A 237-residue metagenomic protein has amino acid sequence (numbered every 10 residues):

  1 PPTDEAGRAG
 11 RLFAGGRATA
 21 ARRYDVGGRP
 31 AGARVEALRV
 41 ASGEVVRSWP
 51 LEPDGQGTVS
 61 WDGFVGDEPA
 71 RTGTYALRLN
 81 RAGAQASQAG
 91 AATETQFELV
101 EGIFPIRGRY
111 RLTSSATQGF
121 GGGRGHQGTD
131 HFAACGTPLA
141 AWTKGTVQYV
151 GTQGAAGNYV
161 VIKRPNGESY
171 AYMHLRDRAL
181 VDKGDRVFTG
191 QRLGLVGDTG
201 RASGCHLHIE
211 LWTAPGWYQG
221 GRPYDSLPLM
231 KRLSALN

Functional and structural regions predicted by a protein language model:
P1-A21, E98-L112: Short, compositionally biased P/S/T/A/G/V-rich stretches that sit at domain boundaries
G27-G32: Short proline/glycine-enriched turn/loop motifs at strand-loop junctions of beta-rich domains
V35-R39, L79: Conserved aromatic beta-strand anchor motif in extracellular beta-sandwich/beta-rich domains
E44-P69: Glycine-centered tight-turn motifs at strand-turn-strand junctions
F64, N80-A84, W212: Beta-strand-rich extracellular modules
A76, V160-R164, D185-N237: Conserved, short, structured surface segments that act as functional micro-motifs
A76-N80, Q85-N158, T189, A202 (+2 more regions): Surface-exposed, glycine-biased beta-strand/turn segments
W142-A179, A202-T213: Zn2+-dependent peptidoglycan hydrolase active-site motif and core
